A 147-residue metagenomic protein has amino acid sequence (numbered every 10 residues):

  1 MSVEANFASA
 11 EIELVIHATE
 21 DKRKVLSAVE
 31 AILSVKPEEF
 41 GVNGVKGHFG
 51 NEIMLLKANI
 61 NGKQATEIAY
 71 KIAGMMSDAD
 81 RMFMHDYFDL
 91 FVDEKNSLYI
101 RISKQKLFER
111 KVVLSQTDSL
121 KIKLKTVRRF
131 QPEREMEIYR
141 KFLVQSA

Functional and structural regions predicted by a protein language model:
M1-E39: Long, hydrophobic N-terminal alpha-helical segment
A8-V15, L56, N96-L98, L120-L124: Short glycine-/aliphatic-rich beta-strand segments at the starts of folded cytosolic domains
L14-A18, L33, I60-Q64, K104-F108 (+1 more regions): Beta-strand elements of well-folded, non-transmembrane domains
E20-K24, Q64-Y70, E109, Q131-E135: Short, conserved charged micro-motifs
L26-A28, A69-M76, I138-Y139: Short amphipathic alpha-helices in soluble, non-transmembrane regions that often serve as interface/regulatory elements
E39-Q64: Short, charge-patterned binding micro-sites
K71-Q105: Mid-chain, well-packed structural core segment of small domains
I100-A147: Glycine-rich, aromatic-bearing surface loops/beta-hairpins
